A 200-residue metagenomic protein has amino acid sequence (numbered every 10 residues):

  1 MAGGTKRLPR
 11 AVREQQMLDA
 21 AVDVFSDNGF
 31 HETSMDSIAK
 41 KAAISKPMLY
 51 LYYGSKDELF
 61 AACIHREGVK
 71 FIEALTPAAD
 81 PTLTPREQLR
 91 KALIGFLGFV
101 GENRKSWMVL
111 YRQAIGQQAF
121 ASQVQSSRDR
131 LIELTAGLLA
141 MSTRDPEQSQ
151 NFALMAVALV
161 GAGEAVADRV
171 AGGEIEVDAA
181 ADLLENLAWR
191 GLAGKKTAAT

Functional and structural regions predicted by a protein language model:
M1-A2, G98, E102, E133-M141 (+2 more regions): C-terminal peripheral helix-coil segments that are non-catalytic and often amphipathic
Q16, A20, V24-E58, A62: Helix-turn-helix
D27-H31, T82, N103: Short coil/turn segments at alpha/beta junctions that flank glycine-rich nucleotide-binding fingerprints
L59, F96, L110-Y111, L159 (+2 more regions): Short alpha-helical scaffolding segments that buttress acidic/His motifs in well-ordered protein cores
A62, E73-E102, R144, Q148 (+3 more regions): Hydrophobic alpha-helical connector segments
V69-I72, Q118-T143, A153-V157, A179-D182: Amphipathic alpha-helical packing segments from all-alpha helical-bundle domains
K91, L97-L134, D145, D168 (+1 more regions): Short secondary-structure transition hinges
